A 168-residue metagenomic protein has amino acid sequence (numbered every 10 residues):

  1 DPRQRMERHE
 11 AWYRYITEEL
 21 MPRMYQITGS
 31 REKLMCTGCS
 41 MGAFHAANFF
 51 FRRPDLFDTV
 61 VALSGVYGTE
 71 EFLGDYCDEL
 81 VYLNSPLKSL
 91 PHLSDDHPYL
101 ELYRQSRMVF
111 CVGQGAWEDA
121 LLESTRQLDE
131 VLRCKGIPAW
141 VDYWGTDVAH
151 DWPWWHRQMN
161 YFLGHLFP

Functional and structural regions predicted by a protein language model:
D1-P168: Non-catalytic cap/lid and distal C-terminal segments of serine-dependent acyl enzymes
